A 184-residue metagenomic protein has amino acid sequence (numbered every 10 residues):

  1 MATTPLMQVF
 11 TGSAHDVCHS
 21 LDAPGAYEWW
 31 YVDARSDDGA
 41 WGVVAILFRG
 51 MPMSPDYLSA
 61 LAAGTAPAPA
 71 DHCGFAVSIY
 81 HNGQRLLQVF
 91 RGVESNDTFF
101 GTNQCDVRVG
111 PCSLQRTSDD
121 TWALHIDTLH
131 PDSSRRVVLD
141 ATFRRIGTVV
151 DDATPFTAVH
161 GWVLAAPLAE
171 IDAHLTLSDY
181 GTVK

Functional and structural regions predicted by a protein language model:
M1-K184: Targeting-peptide/extracellular-domain and disordered-appendage signature
